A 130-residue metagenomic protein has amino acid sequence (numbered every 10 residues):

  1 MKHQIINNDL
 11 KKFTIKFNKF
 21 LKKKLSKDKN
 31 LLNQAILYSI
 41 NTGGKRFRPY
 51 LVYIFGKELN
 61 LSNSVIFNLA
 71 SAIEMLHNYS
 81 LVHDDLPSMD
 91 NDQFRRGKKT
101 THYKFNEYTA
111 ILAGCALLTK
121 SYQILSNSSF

Functional and structural regions predicted by a protein language model:
M1-K22: N-terminal amphipathic/basic leader segments beginning at the initiator methionine
F13, K22-F130: Mg2+-dependent prenyl diphosphate-binding active-site environment of isoprenoid biosynthetic enzymes
